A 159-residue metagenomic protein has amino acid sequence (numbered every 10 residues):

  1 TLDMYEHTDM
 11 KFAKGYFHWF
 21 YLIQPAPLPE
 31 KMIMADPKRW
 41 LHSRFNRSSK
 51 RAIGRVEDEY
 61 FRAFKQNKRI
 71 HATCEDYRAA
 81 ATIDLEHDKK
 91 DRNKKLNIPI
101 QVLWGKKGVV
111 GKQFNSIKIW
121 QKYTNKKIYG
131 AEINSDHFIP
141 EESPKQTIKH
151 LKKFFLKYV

Functional and structural regions predicted by a protein language model:
T1-I133, P140, K152-K153: Flexible "cap/lid" subdomain of the alpha/beta-hydrolase fold that forms the substrate-access gate
H150-Y158: C-terminal alpha-helix
